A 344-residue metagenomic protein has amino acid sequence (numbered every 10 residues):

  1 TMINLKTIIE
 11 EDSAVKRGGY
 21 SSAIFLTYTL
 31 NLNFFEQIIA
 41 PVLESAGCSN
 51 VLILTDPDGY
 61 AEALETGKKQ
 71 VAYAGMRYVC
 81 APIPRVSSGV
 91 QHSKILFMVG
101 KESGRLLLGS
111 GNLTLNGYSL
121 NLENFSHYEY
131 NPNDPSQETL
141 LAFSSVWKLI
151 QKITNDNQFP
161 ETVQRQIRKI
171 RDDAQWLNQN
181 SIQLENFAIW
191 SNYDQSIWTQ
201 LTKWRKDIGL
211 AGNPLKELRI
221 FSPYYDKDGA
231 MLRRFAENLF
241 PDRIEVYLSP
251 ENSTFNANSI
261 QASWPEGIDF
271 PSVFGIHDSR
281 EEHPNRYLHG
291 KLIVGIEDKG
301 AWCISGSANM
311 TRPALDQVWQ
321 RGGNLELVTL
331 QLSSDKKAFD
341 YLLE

Functional and structural regions predicted by a protein language model:
T1-E344: PLD/PLD-like phosphodiesterase catalytic module centered on the HKD motif
